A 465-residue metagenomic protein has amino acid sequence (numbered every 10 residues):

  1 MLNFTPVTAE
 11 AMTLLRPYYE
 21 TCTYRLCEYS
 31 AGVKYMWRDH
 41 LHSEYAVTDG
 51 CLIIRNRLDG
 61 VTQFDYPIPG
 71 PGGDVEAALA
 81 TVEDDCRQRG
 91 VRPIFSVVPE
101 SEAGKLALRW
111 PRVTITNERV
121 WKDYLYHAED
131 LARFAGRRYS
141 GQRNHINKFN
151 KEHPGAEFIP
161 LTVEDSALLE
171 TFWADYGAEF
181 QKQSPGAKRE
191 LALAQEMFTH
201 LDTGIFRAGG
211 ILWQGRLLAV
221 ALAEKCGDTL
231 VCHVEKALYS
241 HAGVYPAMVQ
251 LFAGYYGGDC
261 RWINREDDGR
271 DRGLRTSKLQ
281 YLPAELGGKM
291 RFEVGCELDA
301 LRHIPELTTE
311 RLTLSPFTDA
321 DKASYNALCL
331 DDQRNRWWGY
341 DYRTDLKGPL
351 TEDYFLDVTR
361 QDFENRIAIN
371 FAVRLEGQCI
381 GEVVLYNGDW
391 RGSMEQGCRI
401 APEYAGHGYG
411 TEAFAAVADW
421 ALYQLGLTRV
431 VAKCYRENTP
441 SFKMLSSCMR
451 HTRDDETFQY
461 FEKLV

Functional and structural regions predicted by a protein language model:
L2-L14, R137, E157-T171, T313-A327: A short beta-loop-alpha structural element at the N-terminal edge of CoA-dependent acyl/N-acetyltransferase catalytic
L14, L217, C226, I263 (+2 more regions): Acyl-donor (CoA/ACP) binding surface of acyl/acetyltransferases
E28-P99, L212-H241, L385-R391: Conserved donor-binding loop and adjoining core beta-sheet/short helix segment in diverse acyl/aminoacyl transferases
D74-A78, S240-L251, Y404, G408-V417: Conserved acetyl-CoA pyrophosphate-binding loop and the N-cap/start of the following alpha-helix in GNAT-like
R89-P99, G258-E266, Q424-K433: Conserved GNAT acetyl-CoA-binding A-motif
E102-I115, G269-L286, T411, R436-R453: Conserved active-site alpha-helix within GNAT-family acetyltransferase domains
P111-K182: Acyltransferase donor/substrate-recognition loop-hinge adjacent to the catalytic core
F206-E293: Aromatic (often tryptophan-rich) hydrophobic motifs at membrane interfaces
